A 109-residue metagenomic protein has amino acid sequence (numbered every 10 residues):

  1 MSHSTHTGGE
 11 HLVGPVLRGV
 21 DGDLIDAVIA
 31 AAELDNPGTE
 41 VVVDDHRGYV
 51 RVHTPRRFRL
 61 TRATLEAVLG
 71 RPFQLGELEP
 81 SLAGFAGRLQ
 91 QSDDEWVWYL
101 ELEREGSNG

Functional and structural regions predicted by a protein language model:
S4-V13: A short, surface-exposed helix-loop junction/capping segment
V13-P15, G48: Short amphipathic alpha-helical segments
V16-L24: Short, surface-exposed ligand-recognition loops at beta-strand->loop->(often short) alpha-helix junctions that present
G38-V42: A short linear hydrophobic-aromatic micro-motif
H46-Y49, P55-G109: Helix-rich interaction surfaces within compact, conserved domain-sized segments that mediate assembly or partner
